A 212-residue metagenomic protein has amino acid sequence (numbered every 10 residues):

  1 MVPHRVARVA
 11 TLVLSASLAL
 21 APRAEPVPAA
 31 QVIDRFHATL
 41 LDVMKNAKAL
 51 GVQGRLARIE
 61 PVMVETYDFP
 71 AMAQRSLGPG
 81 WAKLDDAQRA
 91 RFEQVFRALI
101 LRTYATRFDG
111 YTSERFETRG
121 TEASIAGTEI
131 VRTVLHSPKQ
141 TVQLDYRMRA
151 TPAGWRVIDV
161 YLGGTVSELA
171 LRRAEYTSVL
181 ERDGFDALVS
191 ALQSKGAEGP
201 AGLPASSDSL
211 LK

Functional and structural regions predicted by a protein language model:
M1-T11: Bacterial N-terminal signal peptides that target proteins for export
A10-A19: Bacterial N-terminal signal peptides
L20-E25: Sec/Tat signal peptide C-region and signal peptidase I cleavage site
P26-Y104: Early exported N-terminus immediately downstream of N-terminal targeting peptides
D34, T39-L41, E93, E117 (+3 more regions): Soluble periplasmic/extracytoplasmic beta-strand elements of cell-envelope proteins
Q94-R97, L101-Q143, E198-K212: Surface-exposed, charged secondary-structure patches
T141-L171: Short beta-strand edge/turn micro-motifs at domain boundaries
Y161-K212: Low-complexity, intrinsically disordered terminal/linker segments enriched in charged and Gly/Pro repeats
